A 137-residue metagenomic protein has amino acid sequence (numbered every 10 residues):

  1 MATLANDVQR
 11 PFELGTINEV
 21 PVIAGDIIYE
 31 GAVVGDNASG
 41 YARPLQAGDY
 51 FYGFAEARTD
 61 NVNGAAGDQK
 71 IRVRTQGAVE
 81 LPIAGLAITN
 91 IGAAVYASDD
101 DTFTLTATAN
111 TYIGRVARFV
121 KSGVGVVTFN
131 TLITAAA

Functional and structural regions predicted by a protein language model:
M1-A137: Surface-exposed, low-hydrophobicity beta-strand/loop segments enriched in small/polar/acidic residues
